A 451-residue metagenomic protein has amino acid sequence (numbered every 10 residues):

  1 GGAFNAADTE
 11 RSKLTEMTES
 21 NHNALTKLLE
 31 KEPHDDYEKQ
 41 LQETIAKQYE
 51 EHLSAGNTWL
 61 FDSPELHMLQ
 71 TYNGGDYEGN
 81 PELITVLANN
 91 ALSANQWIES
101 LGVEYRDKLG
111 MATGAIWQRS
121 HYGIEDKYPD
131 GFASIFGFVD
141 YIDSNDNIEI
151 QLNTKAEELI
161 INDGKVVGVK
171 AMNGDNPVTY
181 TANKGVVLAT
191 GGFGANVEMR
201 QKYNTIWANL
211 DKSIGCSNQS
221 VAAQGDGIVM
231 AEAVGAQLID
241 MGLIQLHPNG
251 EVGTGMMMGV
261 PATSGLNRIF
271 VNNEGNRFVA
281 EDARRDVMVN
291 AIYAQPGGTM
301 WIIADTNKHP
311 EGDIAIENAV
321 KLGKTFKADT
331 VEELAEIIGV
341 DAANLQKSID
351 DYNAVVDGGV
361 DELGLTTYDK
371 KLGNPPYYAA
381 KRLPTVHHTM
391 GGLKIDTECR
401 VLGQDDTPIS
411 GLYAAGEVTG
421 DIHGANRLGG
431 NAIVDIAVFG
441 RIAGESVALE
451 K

Functional and structural regions predicted by a protein language model:
G1-T18, P248-N249, V260, G430: Conserved N-terminal glycine-rich FAD pyrophosphate-binding loop of Rossmann-like flavoproteins
A6-E104, G225, V229, A233-A236: Conserved FAD-binding subdomain of flavin-dependent enzymes
E30-E43, S220, Q224, I228-M230 (+1 more regions): An anion/pyrophosphate-binding glycine-rich loop and adjacent beta-alpha core in soluble alpha-beta enzymes
D62-P177, V197-M199, E251, V356-N374: Conserved redox-cofactor binding core of oxidoreductases
E158, N344-N426: A glycine-rich dinucleotide-binding beta-alpha-beta segment and adjacent secondary-structure elements that constitute
N173-G250, F439-I442: Glycine-rich loop(s) and the adjacent beta-strand/alpha-helix scaffold that form part
I228-Q237, I338-D341, Q346-I349, D435-K451: Internal hydrophobic alpha-helix adjacent to the cofactor/substrate pocket in enzyme cavities
L246-E251, D286-V289, T385-M390, E417-I433: Glycine-rich phosphate/pyrophosphate-binding beta-alpha loops
